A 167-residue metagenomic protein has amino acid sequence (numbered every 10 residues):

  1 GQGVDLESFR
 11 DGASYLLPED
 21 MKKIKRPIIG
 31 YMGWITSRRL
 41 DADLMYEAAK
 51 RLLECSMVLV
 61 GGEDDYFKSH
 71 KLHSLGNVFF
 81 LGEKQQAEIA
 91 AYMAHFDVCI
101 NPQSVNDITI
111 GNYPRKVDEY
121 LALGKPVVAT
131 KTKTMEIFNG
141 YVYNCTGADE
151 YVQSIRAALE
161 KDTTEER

Functional and structural regions predicted by a protein language model:
G3-V4, F9-G12, F96: Carbohydrate-associated surface elements
G12-I28, T163: Nucleotide-sugar donor-binding and catalytic loop/hinge architecture of NDP-sugar-dependent glycosyltransferases
M21-R39, A49, M57: Conserved donor-binding/catalytic core segment of Leloir-type glycosyltransferases
G30, V98-C99, P126-V127: Hydrophobic acceptor-binding patch used for acceptor engagement in glycosyltransferases
S56, G61, F67-M93: Nucleotide-activated donor-binding/catalytic signature segment of Leloir-type glycosyltransferases, i.e., the conserved
A87, N101-A122, V128-G140: Nucleotide-sugar-dependent
E136-A157: Change "using UDP/GDP/dTDP sugars" to "using nucleotide sugars
R156-R167: Conserved donor-nucleotide binding/catalytic region of nucleotide-linked donor-dependent transferases
